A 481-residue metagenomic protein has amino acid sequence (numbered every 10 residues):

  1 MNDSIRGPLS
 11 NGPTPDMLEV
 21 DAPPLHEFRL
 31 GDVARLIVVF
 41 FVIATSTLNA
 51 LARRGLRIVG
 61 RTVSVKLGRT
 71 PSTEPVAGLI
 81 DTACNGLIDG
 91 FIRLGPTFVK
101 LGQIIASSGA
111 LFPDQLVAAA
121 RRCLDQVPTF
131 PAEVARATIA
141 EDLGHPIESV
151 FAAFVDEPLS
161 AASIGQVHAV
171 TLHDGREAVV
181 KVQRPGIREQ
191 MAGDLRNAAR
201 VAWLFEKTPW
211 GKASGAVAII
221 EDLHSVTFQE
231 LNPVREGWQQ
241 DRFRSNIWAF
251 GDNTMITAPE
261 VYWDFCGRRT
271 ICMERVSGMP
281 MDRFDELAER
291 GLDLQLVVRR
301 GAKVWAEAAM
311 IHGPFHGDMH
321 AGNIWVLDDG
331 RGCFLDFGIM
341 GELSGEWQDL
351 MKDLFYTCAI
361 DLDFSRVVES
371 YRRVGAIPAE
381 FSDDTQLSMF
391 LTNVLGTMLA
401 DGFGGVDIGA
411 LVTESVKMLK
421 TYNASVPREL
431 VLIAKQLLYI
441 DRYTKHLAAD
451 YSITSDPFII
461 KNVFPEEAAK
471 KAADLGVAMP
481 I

Functional and structural regions predicted by a protein language model:
M1-Q166, A192-G215, Y451-S452, K470-A472: N-terminal accessory/targeting segments that precede structured cores
L18-V33, L67, P75-A77, D81-T82 (+5 more regions): Helix-rich C-lobe and terminal helical cap/extension of kinase-like folds
V39, L87-G90, D194, Q229-N232 (+3 more regions): Amphipathic alpha-helix face/heptad-repeat signature
D89, R122, S225, S245 (+3 more regions): Short amphipathic alpha-helical coupling elements at transmembrane boundaries
G90-L116, Q126-D282, L296, R300 (+2 more regions): Conserved ATP-binding subdomain of kinase catalytic cores across diverse folds
A119, T138, D194-R200, Q239 (+5 more regions): Alpha-helical scaffold elements adjacent to nucleotide-binding pockets in ATP/GTP-utilizing enzyme cores
M319: Gly/Thr-rich phosphate-binding loop signature of adenosyl cofactor/nucleotide-binding cores
G322-V326: Hydrophobic residue at the +6 position relative to the catalytic HRD Asp in the kinase catalytic loop
